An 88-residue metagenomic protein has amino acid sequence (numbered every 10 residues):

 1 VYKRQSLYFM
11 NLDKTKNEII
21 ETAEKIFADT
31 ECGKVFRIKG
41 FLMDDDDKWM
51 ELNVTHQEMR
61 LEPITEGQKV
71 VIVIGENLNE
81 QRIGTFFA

Functional and structural regions predicted by a protein language model:
V1-Y2: Short, small-residue-biased leader/transition segments that mark boundaries at the very start of proteins
Y8-K14, D44, V73-N77: Short beta-strand-to-loop capping motifs
L12-K14, A23-T30, V35: Polybasic interaction patches
T15-I20, N79: Poly-acidic low-complexity segments
I19-I26, I83-A88: Short amphipathic alpha-helices in soluble, non-transmembrane regions that often serve as interface/regulatory elements
E31-T55: Short, structured protein-protein interaction patches enriched in aromatics and acidic/basic residues, typified by
W49, N53-A88: Generic C-terminus detector
